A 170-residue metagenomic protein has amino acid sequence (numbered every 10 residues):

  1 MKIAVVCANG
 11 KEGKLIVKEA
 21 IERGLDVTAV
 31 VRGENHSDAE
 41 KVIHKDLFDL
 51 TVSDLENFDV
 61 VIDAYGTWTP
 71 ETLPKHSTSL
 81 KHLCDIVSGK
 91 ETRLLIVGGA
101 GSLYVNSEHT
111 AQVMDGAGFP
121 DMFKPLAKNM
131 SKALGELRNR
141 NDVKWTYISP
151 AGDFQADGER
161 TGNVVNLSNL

Functional and structural regions predicted by a protein language model:
I3-R23: N-terminal Rossmann NAD(P)H-binding glycine-rich loop of SDR-like oxidoreductase domains
A4, T28, T146: Conserved beta-strand positions in the Rossmann-like core of class I SAM-dependent methyltransferases
N9, G33, A100: Residues in the short beta-alpha loop(s) of Rossmann-like NAD(P)-binding domains
R23-V27, D142-K144: A generic structural motif
A29-H36, G152: Short, polar loop motifs at secondary-structure junctions
N35-K90: NAD(P)H-binding glycine-rich loop region in Rossmannoid oxidoreductase-like domains and their noncatalytic homologs
P74-G162: Glycine-/Pro-rich loop/turn segments that contact NAD(P) or position catalytic residues in Rossmann-like domains
N163-L170: A conserved pocket-lining segment of Rossmann-fold NAD(P)-dependent short-chain dehydrogenase/reductase
